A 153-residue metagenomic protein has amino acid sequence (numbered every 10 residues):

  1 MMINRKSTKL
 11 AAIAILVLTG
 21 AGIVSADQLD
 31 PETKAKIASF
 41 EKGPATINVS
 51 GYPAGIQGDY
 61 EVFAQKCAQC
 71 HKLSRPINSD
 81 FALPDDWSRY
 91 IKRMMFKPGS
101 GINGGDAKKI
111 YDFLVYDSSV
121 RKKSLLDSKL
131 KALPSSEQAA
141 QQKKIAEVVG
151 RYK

Functional and structural regions predicted by a protein language model:
M2-A12: Bacterial N-terminal signal peptides that target proteins for export
A12-G20: Bacterial N-terminal signal peptides
A21-A26: Sec/Tat signal peptide C-region and signal peptidase I cleavage site
Q28-I56, A64, G105-K153: Flexible coil segments in periplasmic/lumen-exposed cytochrome c-class electron-transfer proteins
E61-L73, S88-K92, F96-K97, K108-D112: C-type cytochrome heme c attachment motif
S79-P84: Short cysteine/histidine-rich zinc-coordinating motifs and their immediately flanking basic loops
P98-N103: Short metal-binding segments enriched for Cys and/or His
